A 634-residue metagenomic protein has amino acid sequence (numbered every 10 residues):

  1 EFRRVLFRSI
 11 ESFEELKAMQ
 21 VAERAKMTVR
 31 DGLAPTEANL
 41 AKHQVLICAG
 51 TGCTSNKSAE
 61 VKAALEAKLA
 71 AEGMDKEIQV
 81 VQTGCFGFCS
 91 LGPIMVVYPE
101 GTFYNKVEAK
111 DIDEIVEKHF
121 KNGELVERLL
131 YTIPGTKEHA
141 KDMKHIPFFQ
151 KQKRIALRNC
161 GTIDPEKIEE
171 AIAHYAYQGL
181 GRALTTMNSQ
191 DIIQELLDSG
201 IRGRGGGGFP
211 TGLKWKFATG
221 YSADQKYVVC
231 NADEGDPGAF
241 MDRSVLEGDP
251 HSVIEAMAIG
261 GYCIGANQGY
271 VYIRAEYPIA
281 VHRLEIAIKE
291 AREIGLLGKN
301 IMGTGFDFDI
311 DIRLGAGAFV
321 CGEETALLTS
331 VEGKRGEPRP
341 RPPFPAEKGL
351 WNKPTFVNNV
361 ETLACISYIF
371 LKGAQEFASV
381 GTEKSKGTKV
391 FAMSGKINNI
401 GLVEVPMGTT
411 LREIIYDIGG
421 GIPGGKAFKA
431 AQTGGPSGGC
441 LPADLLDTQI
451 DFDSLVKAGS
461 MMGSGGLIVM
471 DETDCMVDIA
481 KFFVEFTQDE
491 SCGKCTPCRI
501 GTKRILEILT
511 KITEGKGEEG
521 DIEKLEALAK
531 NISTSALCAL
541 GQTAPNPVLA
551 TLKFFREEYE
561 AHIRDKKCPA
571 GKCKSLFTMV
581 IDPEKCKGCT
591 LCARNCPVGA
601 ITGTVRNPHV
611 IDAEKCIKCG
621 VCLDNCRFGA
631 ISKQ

Functional and structural regions predicted by a protein language model:
F2-L6: Short, small-residue-biased leader/transition segments that mark boundaries at the very start of proteins
F13-H43, S58-Q82, P99-Y131, G179-L196 (+9 more regions): Ferredoxin-type iron-sulfur electron-transfer modules in oxidoreductases and energy-metabolism complexes
M27, L130-S199, N352, N358-G373 (+1 more regions): Flexible inter-domain linker/hinge segments
G50-T54, A176, L196-A218, G317-T329 (+3 more regions): Conserved phosphate/anionic-ligand binding catalytic regions in large, soluble enzymes, centered on
K57, G387-N399, V405-M407, L411 (+2 more regions): C-terminal accessory/binding modules appended to enzymatic or scaffolding proteins
L69, A256-A258, G408-P423: Short amphipathic, charge-patterned alpha-helical segments
L91-V96, P497-K503, L591-V610, V621-Q634: Iron-sulfur cluster-binding cysteine motifs and their immediate structural context in ferredoxin-like electron-transfer
K151-Q152, V281-M407, G419: Hydrophobic alpha-helical positions that pack around
